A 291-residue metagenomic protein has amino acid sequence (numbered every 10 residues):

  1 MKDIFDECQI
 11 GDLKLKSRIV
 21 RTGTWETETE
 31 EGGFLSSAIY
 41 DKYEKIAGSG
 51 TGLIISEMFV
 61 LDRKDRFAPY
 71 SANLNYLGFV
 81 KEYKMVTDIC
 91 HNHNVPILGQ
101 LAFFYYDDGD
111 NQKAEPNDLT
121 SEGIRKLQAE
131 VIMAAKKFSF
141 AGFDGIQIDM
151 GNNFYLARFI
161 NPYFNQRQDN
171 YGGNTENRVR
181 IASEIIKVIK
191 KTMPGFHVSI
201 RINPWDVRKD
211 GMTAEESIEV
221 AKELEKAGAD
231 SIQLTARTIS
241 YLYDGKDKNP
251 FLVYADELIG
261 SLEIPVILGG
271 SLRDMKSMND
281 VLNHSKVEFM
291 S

Functional and structural regions predicted by a protein language model:
M1-S291: Flavin-dependent oxidoreductase catalytic cores
